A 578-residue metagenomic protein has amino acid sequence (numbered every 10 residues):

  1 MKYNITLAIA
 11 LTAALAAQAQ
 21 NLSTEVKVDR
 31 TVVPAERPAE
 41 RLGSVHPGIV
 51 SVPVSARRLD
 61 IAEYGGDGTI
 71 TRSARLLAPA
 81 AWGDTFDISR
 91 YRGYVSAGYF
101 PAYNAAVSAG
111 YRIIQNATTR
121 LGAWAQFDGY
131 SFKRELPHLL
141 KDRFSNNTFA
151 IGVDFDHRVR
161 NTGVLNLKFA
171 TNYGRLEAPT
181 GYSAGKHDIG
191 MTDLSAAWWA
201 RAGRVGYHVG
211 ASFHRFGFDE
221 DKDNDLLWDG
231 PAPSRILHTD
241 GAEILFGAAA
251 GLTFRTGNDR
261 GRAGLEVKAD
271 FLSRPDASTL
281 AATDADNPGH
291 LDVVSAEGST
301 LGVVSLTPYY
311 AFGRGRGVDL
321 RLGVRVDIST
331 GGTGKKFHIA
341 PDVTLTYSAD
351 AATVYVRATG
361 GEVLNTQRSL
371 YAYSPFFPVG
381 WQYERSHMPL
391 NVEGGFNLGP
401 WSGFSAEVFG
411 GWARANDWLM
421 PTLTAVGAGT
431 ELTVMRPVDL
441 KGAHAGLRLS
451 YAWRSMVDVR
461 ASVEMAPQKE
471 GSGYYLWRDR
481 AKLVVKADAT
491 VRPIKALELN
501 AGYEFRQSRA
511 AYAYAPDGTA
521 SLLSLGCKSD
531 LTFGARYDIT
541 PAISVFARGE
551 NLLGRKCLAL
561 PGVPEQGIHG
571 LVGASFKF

Functional and structural regions predicted by a protein language model:
N21, D60, T353, Y537 (+2 more regions): Outer-membrane beta-barrel "beta-signal"
R75-A78, F86-V95, Y99-P137, D142-I151: Outer-membrane beta-barrel translocator/receptor signature
S89-Y91, Y103-A105, S145-I151, K186-T192 (+8 more regions): Residues that define the transmembrane beta-barrel architecture of outer-membrane proteins
Y99-P101, F127-S131, F169-R175, A200-A202 (+14 more regions): Transmembrane beta-strands of outer-membrane beta-barrel pores
A109-I113, I151-H157, L194-A200, A248-T256 (+10 more regions): Residues on the lipid-exposed face of transmembrane beta-strands in outer-membrane beta-barrel proteins
A117-L121, R160-N166, A202-V209, N258-G264 (+8 more regions): Repeated loop/turn-to-beta-strand initiation elements of outer-membrane beta-barrel proteins
Y130-G152, N166-V205, S212-L245, D284-D292 (+1 more regions): Flexible loop and strand-edge segments within Gram-negative outer membrane beta-barrel domains
R368-R385, A415-D439, A466-K486, E504-D538 (+1 more regions): Outer-membrane beta-barrel domain signature, especially the mid-to-C-terminal portions of large Gram-negative OMP
